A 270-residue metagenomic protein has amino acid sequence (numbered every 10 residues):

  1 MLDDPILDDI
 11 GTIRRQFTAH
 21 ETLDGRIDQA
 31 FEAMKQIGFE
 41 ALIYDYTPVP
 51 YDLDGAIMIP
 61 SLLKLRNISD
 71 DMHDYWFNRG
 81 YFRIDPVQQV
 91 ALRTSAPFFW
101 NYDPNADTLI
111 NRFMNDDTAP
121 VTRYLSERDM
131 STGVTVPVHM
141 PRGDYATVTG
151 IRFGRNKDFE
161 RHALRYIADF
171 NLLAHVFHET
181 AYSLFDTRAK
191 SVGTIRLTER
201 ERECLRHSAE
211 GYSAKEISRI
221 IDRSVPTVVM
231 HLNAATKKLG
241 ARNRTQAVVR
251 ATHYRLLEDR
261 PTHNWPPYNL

Functional and structural regions predicted by a protein language model:
M1-Q16, L23, A146, R152-T198: Juxtadomain coupling helices with adjacent low-complexity linkers
F31-H139, F153: Regulatory input/activation interfaces that engage signals or partners
V138-T149: Short hydrophobic/glycine-rich mini-motifs in sensory/regulatory modules that couple input to downstream signaling
R200-C204: The N-cap/first-turn positions of alpha helices within or immediately adjacent to helix-turn-helix DNA-binding domains
L205-A209, T236: Hydrophobic residues on short alpha-helical segments
S208-Y212, A251: Short helix-to-turn junction characteristic of helix-turn-helix DNA-binding domains, especially the helix
S213-Q246: Recognition helix of helix-turn-helix DNA-binding domains
K237-L270: Basic, Lys/Arg-enriched C-terminal extension of HTH/homeodomain DNA-binding domains
